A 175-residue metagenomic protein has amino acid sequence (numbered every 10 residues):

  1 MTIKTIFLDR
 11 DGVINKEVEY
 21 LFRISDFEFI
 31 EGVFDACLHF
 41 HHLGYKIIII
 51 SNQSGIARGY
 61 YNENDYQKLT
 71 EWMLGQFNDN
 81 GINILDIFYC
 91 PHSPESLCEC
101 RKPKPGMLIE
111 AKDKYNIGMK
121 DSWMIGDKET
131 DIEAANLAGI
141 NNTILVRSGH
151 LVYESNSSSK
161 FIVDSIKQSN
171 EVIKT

Functional and structural regions predicted by a protein language model:
M1-I48: Active-site neighborhood of HAD-like aspartate-dependent phosphohydrolases
I14-E31, I56-D65, N80-I82, H92-E99: Metal-dependent phosphoesterase signature
V33, C37-T70, D86-S93, A135: Substrate-recognition element of Asp-dependent hydrolases with the DxDx(T/V) motif
G59-L74, C98-K112: Short, electropositive alpha-helical surface patch
L69-Y89, E154-N170: Structural recognition of alpha->loop->beta junctions
I84-D86, M119-S122, N142: Short acidic capping loops at alpha-helix termini that bridge into adjacent secondary structure
K102-E129: Conserved Lys-Pro-Asp/Glu-containing loop-to-beta segment of HAD-superfamily phosphomonoesterases, centered on
M124-V163: Acidic, Mg2+-coordinating phosphoryl-transfer loop and its flanking beta/alpha structural elements, shared across
